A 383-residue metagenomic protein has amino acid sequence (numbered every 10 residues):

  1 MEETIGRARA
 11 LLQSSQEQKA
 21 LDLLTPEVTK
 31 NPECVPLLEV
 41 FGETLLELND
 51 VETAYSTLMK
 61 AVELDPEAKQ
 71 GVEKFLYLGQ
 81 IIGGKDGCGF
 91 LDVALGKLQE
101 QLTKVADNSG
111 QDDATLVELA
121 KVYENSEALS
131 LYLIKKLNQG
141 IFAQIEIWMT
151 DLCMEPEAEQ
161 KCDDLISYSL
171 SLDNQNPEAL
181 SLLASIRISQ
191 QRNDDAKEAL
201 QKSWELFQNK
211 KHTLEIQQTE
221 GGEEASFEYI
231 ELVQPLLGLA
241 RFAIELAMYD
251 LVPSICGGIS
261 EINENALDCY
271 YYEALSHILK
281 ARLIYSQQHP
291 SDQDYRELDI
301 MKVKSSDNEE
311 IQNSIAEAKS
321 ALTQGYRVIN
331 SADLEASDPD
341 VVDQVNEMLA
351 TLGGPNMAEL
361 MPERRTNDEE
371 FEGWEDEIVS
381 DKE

Functional and structural regions predicted by a protein language model:
M1-E3, C34-P36, A68-D86, L95 (+6 more regions): Amphipathic alpha-helical repeat scaffolds of TPR domains
E2-P26, K30, E47, F142-M154 (+2 more regions): Alpha-helical segment of the N-proximal tetratricopeptide repeat
Q16, V40, K202-E359: Structured C-terminal portions of repeat-based eukaryotic scaffold domains
P32, P66-K69, Q99-L102, D173-N174 (+4 more regions): Short coil turns that delineate tetratricopeptide repeat
C88-L214: Solenoidal tandem-repeat scaffolds enriched in leucines and small polar residues
